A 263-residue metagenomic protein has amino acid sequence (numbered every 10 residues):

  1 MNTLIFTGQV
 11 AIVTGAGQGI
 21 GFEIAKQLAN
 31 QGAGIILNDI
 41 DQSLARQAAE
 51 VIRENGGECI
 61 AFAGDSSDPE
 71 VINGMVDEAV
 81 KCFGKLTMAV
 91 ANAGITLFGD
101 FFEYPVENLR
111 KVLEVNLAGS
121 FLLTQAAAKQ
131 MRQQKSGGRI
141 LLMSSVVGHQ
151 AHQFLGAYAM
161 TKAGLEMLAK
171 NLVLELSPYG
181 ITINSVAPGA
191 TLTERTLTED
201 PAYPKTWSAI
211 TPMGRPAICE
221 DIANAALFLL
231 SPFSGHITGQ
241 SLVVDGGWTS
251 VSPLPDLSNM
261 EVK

Functional and structural regions predicted by a protein language model:
L4-I35: Canonical Rossmann dinucleotide-binding motif of NAD(H)/NADP(H)-dependent dehydrogenases/reductases, specifically
F83, F121, R215-V244, T249: C-terminal substrate-recognition "lid" of short-chain dehydrogenase/reductases
V90, S177, T182, I237-G239: Short, small/polar-rich loop/turn modules that mediate ligand/substrate recognition or access, typified
D100-F101, P105-L113, T196, W207: Substrate-binding pocket helix/loop in short-chain dehydrogenase/reductase
T124, T161, A169: Active-site helix of classical SDR
K129, L174-P178, G235: Alpha-helical segment proximal to the catalytic Tyr-Lys
S145: Residue(s) in the substrate-gating loop at a strand-loop-helix junction that position the organic substrate next
